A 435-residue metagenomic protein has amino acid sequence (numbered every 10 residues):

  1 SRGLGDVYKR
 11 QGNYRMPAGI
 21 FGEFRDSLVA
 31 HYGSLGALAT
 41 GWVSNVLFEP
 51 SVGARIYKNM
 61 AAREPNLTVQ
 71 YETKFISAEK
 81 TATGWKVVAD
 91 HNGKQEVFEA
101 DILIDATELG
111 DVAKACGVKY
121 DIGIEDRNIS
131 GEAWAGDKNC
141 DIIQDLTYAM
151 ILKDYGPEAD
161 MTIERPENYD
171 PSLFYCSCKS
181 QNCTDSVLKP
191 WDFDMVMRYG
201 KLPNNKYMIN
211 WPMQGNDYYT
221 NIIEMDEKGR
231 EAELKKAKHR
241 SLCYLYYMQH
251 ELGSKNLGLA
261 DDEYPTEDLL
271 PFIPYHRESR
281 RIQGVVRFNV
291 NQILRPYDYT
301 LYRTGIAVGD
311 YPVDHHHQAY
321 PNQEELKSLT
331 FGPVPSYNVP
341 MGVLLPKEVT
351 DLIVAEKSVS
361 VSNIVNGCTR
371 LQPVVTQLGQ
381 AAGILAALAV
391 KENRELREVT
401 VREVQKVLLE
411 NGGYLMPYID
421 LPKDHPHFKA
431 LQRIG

Functional and structural regions predicted by a protein language model:
R2-Y8: Short, small-residue-biased leader/transition segments that mark boundaries at the very start of proteins
K9-Y14, G41-L47, E99, E227-L234 (+2 more regions): Second-shell loop/turn segments in exported
I20, F24, G53, Y57 (+5 more regions): Stable alpha-helical elements in mature extracytoplasmic
S27-A115: Feature captures the FAD/FMN-dependent oxidoreductase FAD-binding
A30, Y57, R63, L344-S360 (+1 more regions): Glycine-rich, acidic and aromatic/proline-enriched surface loops and short helix-turn segments that act as binding
L47-S51, E231, K235, P373 (+2 more regions): Soluble non-cytosolic domains of exported or imported proteins
E72, H91-E410: Flavin (FAD/FMN)-binding glycine-rich loop and adjacent Rossmann-like elements that form
V407-G435: N-terminal propeptides
